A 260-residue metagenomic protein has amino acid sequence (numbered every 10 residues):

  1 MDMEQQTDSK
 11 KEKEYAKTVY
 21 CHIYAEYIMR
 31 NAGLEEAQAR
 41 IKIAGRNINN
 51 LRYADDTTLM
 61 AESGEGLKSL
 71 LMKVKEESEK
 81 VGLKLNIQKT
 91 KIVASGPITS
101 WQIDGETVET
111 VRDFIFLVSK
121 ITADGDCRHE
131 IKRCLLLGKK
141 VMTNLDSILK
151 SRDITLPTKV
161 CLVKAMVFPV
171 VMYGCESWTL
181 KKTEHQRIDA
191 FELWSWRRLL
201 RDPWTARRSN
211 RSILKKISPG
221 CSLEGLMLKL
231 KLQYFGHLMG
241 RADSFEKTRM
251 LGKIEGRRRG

Functional and structural regions predicted by a protein language model:
M1-G260: Short linear motifs embedded in intrinsically disordered, charge-biased segments
